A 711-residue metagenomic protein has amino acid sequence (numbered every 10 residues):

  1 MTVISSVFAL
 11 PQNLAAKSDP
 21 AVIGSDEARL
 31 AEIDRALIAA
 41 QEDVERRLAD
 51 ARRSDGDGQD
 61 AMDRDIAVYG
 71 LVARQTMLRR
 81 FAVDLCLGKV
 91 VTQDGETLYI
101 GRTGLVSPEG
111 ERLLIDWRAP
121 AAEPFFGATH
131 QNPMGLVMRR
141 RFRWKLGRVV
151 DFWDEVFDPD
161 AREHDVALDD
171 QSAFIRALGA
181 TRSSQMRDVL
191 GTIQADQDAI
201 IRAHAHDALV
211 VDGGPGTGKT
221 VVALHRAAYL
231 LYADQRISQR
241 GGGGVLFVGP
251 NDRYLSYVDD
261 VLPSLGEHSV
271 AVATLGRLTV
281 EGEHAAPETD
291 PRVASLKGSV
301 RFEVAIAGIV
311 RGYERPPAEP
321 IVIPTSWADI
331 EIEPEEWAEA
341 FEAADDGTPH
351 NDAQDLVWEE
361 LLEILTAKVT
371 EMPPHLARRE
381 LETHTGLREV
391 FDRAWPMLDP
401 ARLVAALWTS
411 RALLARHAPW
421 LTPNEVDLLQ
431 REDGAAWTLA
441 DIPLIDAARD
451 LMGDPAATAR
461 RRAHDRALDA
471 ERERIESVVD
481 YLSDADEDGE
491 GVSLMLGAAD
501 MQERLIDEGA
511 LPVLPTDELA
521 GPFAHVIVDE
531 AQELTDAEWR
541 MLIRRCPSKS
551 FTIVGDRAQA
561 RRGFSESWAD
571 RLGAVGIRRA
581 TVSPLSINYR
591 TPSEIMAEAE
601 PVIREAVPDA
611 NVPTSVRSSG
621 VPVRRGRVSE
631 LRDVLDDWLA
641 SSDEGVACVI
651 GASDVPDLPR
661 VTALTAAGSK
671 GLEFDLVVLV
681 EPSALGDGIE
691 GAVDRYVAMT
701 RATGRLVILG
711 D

Functional and structural regions predicted by a protein language model:
M1-L190, D198: Extended, charged low-complexity regulatory segments
T2-R47, A51, K145, H164 (+8 more regions): P-loop NTPase Walker
Q194, D198, R202-A205, A228 (+5 more regions): Amphipathic, well-packed alpha-helical segments that form the structural scaffold of globular domains
H204-D207, D212-G213, S238-L246, S256-W420: Conserved ATP-dependent motor core of P-loop NTPases, especially the RecA-like helicase ATPase domain
R236-S238, G243, D252-K297, M452 (+3 more regions): Conserved helicase motor core of SF1/SF2 NTP-dependent helicases
F247-V248, L381, T438, L585 (+1 more regions): Active-site-adjacent beta-strand anchor residues
I306, F391, A448, I595 (+1 more regions): A residue-level signal for conserved active-site and pocket-lining positions in enzyme catalytic cores
E333-H525, L534-W539: Conserved helicase NTPase catalytic core signature
